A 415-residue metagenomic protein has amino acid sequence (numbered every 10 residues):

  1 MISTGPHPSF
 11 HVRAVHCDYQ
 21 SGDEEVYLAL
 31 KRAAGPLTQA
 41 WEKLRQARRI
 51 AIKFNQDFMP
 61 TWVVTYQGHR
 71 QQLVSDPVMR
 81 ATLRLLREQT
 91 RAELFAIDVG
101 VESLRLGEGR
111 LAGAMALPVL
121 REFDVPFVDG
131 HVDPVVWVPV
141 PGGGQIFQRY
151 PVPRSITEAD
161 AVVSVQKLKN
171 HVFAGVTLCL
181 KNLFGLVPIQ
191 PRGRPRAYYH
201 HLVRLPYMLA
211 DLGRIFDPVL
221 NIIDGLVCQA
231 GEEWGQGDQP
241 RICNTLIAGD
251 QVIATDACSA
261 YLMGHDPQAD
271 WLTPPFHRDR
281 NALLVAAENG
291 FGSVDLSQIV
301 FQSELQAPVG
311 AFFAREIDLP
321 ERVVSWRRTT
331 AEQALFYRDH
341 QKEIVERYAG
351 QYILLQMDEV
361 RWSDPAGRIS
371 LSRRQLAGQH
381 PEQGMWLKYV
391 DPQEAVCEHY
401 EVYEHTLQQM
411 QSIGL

Functional and structural regions predicted by a protein language model:
M1-I344, G378-L415: N-terminal and secondary-structure boundary signal
D57, V227, E359, G367-R368: Residue-level signature for short turns and capping positions that connect secondary-structure elements
I344-D358: Short aromatic-glycine-(Arg/Gly/Cys) micro-motifs in beta-strand/loop hairpins
P365-M385: A short, charged, amphipathic alpha-helix used as a generic interaction element across diverse proteins
